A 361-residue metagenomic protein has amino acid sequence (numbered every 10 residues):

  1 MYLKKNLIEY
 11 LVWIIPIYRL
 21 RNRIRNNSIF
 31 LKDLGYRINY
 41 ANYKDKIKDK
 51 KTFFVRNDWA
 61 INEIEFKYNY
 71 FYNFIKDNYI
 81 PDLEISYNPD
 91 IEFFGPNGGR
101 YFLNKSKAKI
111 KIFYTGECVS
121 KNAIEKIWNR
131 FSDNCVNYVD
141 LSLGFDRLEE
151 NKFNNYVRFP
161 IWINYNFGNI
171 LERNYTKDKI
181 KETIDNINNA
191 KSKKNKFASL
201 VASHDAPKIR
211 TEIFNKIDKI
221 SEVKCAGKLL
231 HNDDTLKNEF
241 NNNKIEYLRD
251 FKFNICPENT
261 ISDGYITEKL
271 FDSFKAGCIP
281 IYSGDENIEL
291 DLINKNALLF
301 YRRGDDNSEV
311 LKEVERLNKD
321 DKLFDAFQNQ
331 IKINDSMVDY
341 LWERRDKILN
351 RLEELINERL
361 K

Functional and structural regions predicted by a protein language model:
Y2-T115, V119, A123-C225, L229-K361: Pol beta-like nucleotidyltransferase catalytic core
